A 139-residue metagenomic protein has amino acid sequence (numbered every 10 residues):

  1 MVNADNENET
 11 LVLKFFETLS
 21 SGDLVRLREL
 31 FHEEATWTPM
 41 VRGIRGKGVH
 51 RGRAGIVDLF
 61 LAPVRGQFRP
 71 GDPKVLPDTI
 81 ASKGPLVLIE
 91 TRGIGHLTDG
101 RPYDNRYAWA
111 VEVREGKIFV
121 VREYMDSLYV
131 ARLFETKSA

Functional and structural regions predicted by a protein language model:
M1-D5, R45-V49, R53, G100: Alpha-helix initiation/capping motif
M1-E33, E135-A139: Short, low-complexity N-terminal intrinsically disordered segments enriched in polar/charged residues
V2-A4, L61, R65-A139: A beta-strand edge to alpha-helix "cap/lid" segment located at domain peripheries
V12-F15, L27-R28, A35, G52 (+4 more regions): Hydrophobic pocket/interface hotspot
T18, G48, H96: Short glycine- and Lys/Arg-enriched binding-loop motifs that mark or flank ligand-binding interfaces
H32-K83: A solvent-exposed, acidic/Ser-Thr-rich amphipathic alpha-helical stretch
